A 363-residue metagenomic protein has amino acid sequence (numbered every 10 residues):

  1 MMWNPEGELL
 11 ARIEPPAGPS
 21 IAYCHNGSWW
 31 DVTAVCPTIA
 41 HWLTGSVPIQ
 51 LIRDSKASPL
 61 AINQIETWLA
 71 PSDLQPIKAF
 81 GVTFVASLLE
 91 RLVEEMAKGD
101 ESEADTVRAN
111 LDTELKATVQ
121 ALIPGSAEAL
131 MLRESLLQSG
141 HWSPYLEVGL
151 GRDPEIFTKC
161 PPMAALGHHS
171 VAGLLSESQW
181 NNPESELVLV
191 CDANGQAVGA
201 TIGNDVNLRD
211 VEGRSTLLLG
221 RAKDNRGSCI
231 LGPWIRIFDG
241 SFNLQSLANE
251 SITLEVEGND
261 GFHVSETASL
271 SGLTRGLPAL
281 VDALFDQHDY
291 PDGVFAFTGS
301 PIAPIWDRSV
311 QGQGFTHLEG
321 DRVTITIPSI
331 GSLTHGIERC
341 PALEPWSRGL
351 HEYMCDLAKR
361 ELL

Functional and structural regions predicted by a protein language model:
M2, E6-P48: Gly/serine-rich nucleotide phosphate-binding loop at the start of the catalytic core of nucleotide/ADP-ribose-handling
M2-P15, P48-S246, E250-V256, A358-L363: Active-site microenvironments in enzyme catalytic cores
M2-P5, P16, N207-L363: Catalytic-pocket segment enriched in acidic/His residues
E14-A17, Y23-S28, C191-Q196, E257-G261 (+1 more regions): Short acidic-glycine loop/turn motifs at beta-strand connectors
I21, I77, V294-F295: Beta-sheet entry/capping signal
G27-D31, C36-I39, D205-L208, S332 (+1 more regions): Short, surface-exposed beta-strand-loop junctions and turns on beta-sheet-rich folds
W29-W30, F84, H263: Short, isolated positions in well-ordered beta-strands
A34, I202, T267-A268: Short clusters of small/polar residues that mark proteolytic maturation junctions
